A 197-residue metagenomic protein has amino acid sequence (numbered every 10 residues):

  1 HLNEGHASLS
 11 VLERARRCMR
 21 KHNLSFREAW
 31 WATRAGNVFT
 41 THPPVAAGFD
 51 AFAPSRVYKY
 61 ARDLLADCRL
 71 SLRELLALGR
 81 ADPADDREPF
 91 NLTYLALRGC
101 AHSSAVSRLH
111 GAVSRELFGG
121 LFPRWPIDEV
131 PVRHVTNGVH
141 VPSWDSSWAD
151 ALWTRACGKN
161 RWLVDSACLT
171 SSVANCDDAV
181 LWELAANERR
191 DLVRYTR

Functional and structural regions predicted by a protein language model:
H1-R197: Catalytic cores of carbohydrate-active enzymes across secretory and cytosolic contexts
